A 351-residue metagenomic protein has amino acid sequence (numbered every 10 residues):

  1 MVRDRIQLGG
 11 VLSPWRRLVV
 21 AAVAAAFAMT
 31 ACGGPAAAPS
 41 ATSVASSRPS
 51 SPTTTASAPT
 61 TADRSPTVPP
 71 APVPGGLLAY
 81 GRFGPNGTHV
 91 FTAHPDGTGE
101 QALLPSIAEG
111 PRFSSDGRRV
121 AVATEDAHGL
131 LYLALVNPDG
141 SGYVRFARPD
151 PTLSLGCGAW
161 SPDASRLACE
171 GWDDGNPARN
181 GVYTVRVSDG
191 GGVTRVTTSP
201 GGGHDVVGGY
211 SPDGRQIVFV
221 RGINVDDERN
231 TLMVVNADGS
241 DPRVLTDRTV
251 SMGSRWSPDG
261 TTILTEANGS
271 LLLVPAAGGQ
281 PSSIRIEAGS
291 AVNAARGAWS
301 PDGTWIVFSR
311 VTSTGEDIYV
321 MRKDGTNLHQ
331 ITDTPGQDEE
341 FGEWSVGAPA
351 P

Functional and structural regions predicted by a protein language model:
V2, G33-A38, V44-R48, P52-P351: Sequence signature of WD/YWTD-type beta-propeller architectures
D4-V19: Bacterial N-terminal signal peptides that target proteins for export
I6, F27, D324-T326: Short helix/strand-capping connector loops at secondary-structure junctions
A21-A25: Sec-dependent N-terminal signal peptides
M29-A31: C-terminal motif of bacterial Sec signal peptides marking the signal peptidase cleavage site
